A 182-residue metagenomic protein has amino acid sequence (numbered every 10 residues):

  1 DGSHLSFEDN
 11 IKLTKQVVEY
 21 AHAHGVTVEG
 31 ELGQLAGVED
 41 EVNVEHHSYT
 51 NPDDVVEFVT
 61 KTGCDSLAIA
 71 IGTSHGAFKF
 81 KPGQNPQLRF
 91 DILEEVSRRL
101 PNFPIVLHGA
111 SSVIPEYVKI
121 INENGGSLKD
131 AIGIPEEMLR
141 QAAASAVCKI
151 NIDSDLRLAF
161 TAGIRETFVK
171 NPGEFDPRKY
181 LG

Functional and structural regions predicted by a protein language model:
D1-P104, P115-I132, E136, R140 (+1 more regions): Alpha/beta enzyme core
L107-S112: Short catalytic/ligand-gating loop segments at beta-alpha or beta-beta junctions within enzyme catalytic domains
E123, I134-G182: C-terminal alpha-helical cap/extension of soluble enzyme domains
